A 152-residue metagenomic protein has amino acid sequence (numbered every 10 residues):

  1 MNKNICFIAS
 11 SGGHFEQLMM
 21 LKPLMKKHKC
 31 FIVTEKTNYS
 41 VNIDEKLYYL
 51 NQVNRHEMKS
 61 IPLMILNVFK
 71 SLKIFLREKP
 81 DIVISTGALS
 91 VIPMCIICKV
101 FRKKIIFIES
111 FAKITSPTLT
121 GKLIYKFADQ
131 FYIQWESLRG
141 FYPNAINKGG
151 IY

Functional and structural regions predicted by a protein language model:
M1-C6: Extreme N-terminal starter segment of soluble prokaryotic enzymes
F7, F31-I32, F107, I133: Structural beta-sheet core signal
A9-S11, K29-M64, S137, K148-I151: Conserved nucleotide-sugar phosphate-binding/catalytic loop shared by glycosyltransferases and other
G13-K26, T37: Short amphipathic alpha-helix
K27-H28, D44-E45, P80, R102 (+2 more regions): Short, well-ordered alpha-helix to beta-strand connector turns
M58-D81: An amphipathic, basic-hydrophobic alpha-helix
I82-F101: An aromatic- and histidine-rich active-site surface loop
K103-Y152: Active-site-proximal region of nucleotide-activated glycan assembly enzymes, centered on histidine/acidic-rich loops
